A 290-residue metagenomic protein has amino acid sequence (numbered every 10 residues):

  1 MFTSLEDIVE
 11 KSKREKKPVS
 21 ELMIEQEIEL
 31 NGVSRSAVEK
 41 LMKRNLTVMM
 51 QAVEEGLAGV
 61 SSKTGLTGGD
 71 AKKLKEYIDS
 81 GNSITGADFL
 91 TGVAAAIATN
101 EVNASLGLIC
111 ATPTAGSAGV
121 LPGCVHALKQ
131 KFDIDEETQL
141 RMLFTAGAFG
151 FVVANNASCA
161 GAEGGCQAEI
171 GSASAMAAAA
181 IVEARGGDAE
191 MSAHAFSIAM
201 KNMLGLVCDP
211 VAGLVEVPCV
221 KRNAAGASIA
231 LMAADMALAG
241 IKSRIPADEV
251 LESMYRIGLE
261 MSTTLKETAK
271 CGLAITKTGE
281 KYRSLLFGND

Functional and structural regions predicted by a protein language model:
M1-G107, K131, G240, A247-D290: Generic N-terminal targeting/processing segments that precede catalytic cores or assembly contacts
S83, T112-A115, E137, G161-E169 (+2 more regions): Alpha-helix capping and helix-loop boundary segments enriched in small/acidic/polar residues
I84, A111-A118, Q130, I134-D135 (+1 more regions): Glycine- and small hydrophobic-enriched segments that form the cores of compact globular domains
G86-N103, T138-A157, K201-P210, I245-D248 (+2 more regions): Acidic-glycine-rich active-site phosphate/pyrophosphate-binding loop
E101-H126, Q167-S174: Glycine/serine-rich anion-binding loops at beta->alpha junctions that coordinate negatively charged ligand groups
P122-D133, A178-G186: Alpha-helical support elements that line or immediately flank enzyme active sites and cofactor-binding pockets
F144-M176, A180, N202-I229: A structural-propensity feature for long, helix-poor, extended segments
E183-D290: Functionally critical mobile loop/hinge segments
